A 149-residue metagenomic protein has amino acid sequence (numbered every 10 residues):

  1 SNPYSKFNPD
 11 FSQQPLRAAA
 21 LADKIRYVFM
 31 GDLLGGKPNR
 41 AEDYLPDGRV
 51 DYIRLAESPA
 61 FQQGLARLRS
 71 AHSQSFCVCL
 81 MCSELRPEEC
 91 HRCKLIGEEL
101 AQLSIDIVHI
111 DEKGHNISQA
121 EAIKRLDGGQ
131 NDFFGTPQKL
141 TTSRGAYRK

Functional and structural regions predicted by a protein language model:
S1-K149: Residues lining hydrophobic/aromatic ligand-binding pockets adjacent to catalytic sites
